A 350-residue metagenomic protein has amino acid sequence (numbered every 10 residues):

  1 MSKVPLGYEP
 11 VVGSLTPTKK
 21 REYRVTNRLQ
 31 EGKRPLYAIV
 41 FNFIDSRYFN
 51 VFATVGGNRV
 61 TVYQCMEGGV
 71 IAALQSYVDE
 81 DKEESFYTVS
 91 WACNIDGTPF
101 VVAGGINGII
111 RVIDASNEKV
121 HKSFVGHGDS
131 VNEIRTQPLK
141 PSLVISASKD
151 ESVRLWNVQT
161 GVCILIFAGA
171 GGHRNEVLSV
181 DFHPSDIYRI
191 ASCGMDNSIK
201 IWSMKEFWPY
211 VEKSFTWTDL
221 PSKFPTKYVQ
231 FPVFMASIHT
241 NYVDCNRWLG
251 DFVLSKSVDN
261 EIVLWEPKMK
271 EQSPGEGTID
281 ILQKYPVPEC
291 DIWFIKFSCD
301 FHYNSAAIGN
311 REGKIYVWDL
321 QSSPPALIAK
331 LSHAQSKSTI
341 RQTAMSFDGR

Functional and structural regions predicted by a protein language model:
M1-K149, R154-Q159, I166-H173, S179-D181 (+5 more regions): WD40 beta-propeller repeat fold
S85-F86, H183, T226-V229: Conserved, structured regulatory domains from eukaryotic proteins
I201-S237: Acidic, glycine-rich loop-and-beta core segments that form the ion-binding/anion-interacting portion of active sites
